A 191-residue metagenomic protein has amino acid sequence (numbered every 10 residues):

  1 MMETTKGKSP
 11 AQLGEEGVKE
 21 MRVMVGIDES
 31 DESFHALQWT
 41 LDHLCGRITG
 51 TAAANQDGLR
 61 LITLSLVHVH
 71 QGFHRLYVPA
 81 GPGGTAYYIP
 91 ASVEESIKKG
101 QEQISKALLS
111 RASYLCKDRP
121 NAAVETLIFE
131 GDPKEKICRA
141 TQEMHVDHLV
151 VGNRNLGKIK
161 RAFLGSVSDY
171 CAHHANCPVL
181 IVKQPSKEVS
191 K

Functional and structural regions predicted by a protein language model:
M1-Q12, S190-K191: PEST-like, low-complexity acidic/proline-rich intrinsically disordered segments, predominantly at protein N-termini
P10-S92, K117, A122-E125: Small/aliphatic-rich secondary-structure junction motif
E20, H148-H174, P185-K191: Glycine-rich, Arg-bearing micro-motifs that act as flexible, cationic patches
P90-A107: A short acidic, glycine-rich active-site loop that binds or catalyzes chemistry on phosphate/adenosine moieties
I128-K136: Charged docking surfaces used in two-component/phosphorelay signaling
M144: Active-site charged/polar residues at nucleotide-handling catalytic sites that mediate phosphoryl, nucleotidyl
